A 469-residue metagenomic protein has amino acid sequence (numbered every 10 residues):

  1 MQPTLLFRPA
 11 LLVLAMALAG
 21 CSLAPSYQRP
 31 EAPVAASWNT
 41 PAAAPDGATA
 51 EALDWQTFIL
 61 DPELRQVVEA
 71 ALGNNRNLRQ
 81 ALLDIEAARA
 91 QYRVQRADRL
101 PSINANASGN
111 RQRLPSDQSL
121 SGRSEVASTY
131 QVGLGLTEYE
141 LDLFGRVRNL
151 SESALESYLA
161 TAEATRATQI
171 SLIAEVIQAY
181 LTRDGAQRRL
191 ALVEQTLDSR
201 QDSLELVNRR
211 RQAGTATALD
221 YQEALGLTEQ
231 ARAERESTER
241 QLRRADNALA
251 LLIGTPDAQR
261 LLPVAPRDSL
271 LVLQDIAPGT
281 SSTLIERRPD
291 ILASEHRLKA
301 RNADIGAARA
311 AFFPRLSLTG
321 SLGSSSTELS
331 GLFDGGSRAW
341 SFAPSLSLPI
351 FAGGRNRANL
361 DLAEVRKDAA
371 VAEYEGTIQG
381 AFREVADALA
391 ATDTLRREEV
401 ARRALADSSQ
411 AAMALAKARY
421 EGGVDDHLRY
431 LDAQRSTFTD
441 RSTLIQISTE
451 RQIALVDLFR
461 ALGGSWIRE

Functional and structural regions predicted by a protein language model:
Q2-G73, L155, E239-E286, L292 (+3 more regions): Terminal intrinsically disordered/low-complexity segments used for targeting and assembly
A44-D46, A50-I59, G109-L136, Q259-A277 (+3 more regions): Small/polar, glycine/serine/threonine/aspartate-rich low-complexity segments that form flexible
L64-Q66, T129-Q131, Q178, E223 (+2 more regions): Transmembrane beta-barrel architecture of outer-membrane proteins
V68, Q131-G133, Y180, L225 (+3 more regions): Membrane-embedded beta-strand positions in outer-membrane beta-barrel channels/transporters
R79-Q80, R96, L141-Q169, L219 (+6 more regions): Sec/SRP-type N-terminal targeting helices
V147, A162-T280, A391, L415 (+1 more regions): Periplasmic alpha-helical coiled-coil/stalk elements that build and connect Gram-negative outer-membrane
D202, E229-Q259, A308, L395 (+1 more regions): Short segments within alpha-helical structural elements
G214-T217, A381, A388, G423-H427: Alpha-helical heptad-repeat coiled-coil segments that mediate oligomerization/polymerization in large
